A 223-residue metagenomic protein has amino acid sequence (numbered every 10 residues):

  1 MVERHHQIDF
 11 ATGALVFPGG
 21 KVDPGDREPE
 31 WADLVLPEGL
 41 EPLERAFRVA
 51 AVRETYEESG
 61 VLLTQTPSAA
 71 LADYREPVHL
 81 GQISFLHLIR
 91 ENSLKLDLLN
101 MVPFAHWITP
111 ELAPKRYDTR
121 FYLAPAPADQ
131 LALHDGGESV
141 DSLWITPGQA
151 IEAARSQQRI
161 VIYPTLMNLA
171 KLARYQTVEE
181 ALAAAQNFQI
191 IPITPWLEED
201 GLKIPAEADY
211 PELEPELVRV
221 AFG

Functional and structural regions predicted by a protein language model:
M1-G223: N-terminal leader/linker segments that precede catalytic domains of diphosphate-processing enzymes
